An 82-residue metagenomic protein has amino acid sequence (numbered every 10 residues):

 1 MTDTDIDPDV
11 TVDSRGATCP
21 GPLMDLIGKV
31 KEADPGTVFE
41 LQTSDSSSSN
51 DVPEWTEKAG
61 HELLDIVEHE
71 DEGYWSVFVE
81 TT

Functional and structural regions predicted by a protein language model:
T2-T82: Acidic, polar-rich N-terminal leader regions of halophilic archaeal proteins
